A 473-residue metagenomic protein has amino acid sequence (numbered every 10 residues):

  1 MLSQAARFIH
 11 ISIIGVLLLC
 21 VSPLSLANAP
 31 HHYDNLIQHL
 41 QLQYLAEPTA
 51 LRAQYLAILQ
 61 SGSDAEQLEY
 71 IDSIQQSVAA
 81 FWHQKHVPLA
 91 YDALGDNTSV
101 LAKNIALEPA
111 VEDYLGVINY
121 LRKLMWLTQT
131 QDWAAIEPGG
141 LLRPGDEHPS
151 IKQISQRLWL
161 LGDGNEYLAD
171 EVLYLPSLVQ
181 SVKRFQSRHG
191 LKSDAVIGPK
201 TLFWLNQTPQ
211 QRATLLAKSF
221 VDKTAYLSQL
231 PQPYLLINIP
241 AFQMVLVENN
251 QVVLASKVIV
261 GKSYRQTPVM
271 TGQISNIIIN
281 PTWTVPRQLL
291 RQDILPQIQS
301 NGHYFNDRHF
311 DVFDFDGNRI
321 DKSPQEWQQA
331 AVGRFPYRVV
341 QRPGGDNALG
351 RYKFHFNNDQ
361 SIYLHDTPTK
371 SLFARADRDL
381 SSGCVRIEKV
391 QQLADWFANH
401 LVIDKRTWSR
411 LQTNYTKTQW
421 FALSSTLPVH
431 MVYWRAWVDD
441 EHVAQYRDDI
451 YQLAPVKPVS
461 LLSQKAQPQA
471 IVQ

Functional and structural regions predicted by a protein language model:
L2, S63-Q67, R143-D146, D170: Conserved aromatic-histidine-acidic binding/catalytic patches
L2-I13: Bacterial N-terminal signal peptides that target proteins for export
I11-V21: Bacterial N-terminal signal peptides
L24, Y114-E166, D170-K192, P199-Q473: Well-ordered beta-sheet/strand-loop patches within structured domains
A27-G95, D113: Cationic-aromatic interfacial patches
S63-Y70, A93-V100, A106, V196 (+4 more regions): Alpha-helix capping and helix-coil boundary motifs
A90-L127: Structured, non-catalytic alpha/beta "coupling" segments that mediate domain-domain communication and provide generic
